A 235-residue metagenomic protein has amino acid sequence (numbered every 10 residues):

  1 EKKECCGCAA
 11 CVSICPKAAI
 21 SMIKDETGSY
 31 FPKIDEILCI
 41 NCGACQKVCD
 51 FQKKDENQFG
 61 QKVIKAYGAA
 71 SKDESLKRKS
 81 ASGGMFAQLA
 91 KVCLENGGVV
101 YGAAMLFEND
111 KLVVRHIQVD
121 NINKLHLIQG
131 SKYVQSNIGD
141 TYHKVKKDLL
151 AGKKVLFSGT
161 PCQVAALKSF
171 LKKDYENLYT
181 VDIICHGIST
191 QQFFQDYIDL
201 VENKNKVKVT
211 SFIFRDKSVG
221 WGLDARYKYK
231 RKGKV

Functional and structural regions predicted by a protein language model:
E1, A10-T27, F31-K33, G43-Q61: Iron-sulfur cluster-binding cysteine motifs and their immediate structural context in ferredoxin-like electron-transfer
A9-I14, E202-K206: Short, solvent-exposed secondary-structure boundary motifs
I37-L38: Short, charged amphipathic alpha-helical surface segments
D55-V235: Iron-sulfur-associated redox domains of electron-transfer enzymes in respiratory and anaerobic energy metabolism
